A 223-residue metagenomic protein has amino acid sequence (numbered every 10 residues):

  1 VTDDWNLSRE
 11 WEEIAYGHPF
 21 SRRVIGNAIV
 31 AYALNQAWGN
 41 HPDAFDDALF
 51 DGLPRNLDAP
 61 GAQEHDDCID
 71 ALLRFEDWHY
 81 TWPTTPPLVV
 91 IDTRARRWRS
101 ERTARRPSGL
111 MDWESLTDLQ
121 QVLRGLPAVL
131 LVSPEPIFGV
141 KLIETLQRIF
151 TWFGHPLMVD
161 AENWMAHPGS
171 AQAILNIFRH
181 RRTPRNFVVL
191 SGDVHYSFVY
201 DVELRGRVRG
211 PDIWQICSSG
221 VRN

Functional and structural regions predicted by a protein language model:
V1-N223: Metal-dependent phosphoester/phosphodiester hydrolase catalytic core
